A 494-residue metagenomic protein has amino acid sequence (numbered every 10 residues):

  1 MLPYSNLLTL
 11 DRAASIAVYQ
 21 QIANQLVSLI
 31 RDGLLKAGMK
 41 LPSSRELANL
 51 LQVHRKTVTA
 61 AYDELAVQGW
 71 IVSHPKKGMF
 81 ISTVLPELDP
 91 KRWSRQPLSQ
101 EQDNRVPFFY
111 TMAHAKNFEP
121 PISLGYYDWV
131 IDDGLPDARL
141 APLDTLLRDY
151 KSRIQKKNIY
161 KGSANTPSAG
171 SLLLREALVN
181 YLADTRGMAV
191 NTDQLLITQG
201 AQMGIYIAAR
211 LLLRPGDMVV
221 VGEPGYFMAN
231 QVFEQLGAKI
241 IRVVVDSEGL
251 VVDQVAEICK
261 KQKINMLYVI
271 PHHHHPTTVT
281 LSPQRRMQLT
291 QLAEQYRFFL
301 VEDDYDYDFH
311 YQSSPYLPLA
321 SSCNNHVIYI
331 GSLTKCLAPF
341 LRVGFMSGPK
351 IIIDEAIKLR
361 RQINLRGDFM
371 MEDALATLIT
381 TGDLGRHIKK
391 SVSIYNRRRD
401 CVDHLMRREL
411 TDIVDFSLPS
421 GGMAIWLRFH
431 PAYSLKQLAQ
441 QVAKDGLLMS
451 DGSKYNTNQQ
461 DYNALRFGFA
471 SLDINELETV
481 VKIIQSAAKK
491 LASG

Functional and structural regions predicted by a protein language model:
M1-I154, R361-G367, I379, K389 (+10 more regions): N-terminal basic, amphipathic alpha-helical segments
V72-H74, V190, M449-S450: Short beta-strand "wing" residues that participate in macromolecule-binding interfaces
Q155-Y296, D308-F309, S314-S322, H326-I328 (+2 more regions): Conserved core of the PLP fold type I
V221, V301-E302: Hydrophobic residues in beta-strands of the RecA-like P-loop NTPase core, especially within AAA+ ATPase
M228-Q231, L289, Y296, L300 (+9 more regions): A generic "structured core" feature
I328-R408, D415-S417: PLP-dependent aminotransferase class I/II
